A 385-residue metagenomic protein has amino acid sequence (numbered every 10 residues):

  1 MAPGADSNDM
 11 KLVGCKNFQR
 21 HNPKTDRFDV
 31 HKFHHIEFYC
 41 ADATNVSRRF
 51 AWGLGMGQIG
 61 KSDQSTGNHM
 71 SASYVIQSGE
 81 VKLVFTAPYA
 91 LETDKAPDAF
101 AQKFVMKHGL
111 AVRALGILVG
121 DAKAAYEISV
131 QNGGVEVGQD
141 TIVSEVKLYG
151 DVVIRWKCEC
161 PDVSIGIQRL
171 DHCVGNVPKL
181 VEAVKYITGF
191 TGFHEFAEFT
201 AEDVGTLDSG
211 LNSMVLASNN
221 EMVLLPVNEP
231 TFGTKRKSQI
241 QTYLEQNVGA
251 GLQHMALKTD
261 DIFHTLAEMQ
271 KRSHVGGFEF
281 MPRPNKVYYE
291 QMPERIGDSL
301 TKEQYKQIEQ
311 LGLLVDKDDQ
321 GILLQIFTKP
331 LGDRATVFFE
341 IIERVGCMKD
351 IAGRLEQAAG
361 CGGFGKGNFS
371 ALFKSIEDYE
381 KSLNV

Functional and structural regions predicted by a protein language model:
A2-E159, S164, L170, F190 (+2 more regions): An N-terminus-focused feature that recognizes amino-terminal "leader" regions
A2-P3, F28-L83, Q131-N132, V137-T141 (+7 more regions): Core segments of cupin and vicinal oxygen chelate
D9-N22, Q325, R334-V385: TerminUS-proximal long segments
H21, D98-A99, T234-T242: Active-site-adjacent structural elements in folded domains
P88, W156-C158, E229-T231, I342-G346: Short beta->alpha transition motifs characteristic of CBS
D151, C173, L216, T336: A residue-level signal for conserved active-site and pocket-lining positions in enzyme catalytic cores
G166-P178: Aromatic- and glycine-enriched pocket-lining scaffold segments that form the walls of small-molecule binding clefts
S218-V227, T242-D333, V337-A352: Long compositionally biased, domain-poor regions of proteins
